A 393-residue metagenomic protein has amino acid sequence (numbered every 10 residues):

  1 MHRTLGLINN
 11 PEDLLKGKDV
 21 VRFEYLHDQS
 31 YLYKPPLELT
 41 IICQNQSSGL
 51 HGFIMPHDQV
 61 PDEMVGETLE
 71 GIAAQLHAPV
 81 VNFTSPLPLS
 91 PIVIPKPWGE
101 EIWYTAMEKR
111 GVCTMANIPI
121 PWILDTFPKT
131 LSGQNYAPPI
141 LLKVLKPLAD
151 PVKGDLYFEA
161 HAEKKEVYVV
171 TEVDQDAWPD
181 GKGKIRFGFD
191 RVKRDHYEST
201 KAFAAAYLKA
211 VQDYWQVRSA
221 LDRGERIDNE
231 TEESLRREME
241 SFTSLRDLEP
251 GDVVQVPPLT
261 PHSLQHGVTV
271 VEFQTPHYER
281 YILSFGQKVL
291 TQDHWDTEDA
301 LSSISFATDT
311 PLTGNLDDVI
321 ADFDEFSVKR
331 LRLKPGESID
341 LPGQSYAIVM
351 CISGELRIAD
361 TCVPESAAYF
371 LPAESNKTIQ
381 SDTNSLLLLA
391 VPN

Functional and structural regions predicted by a protein language model:
M1-P250, Q265-Y346: Active-site region of the double-stranded beta-helix
E163, V173-D176, T260-E279, C362-P364 (+1 more regions): Ligand-binding loop in jelly-roll beta-barrel domains
T243-Q255, I358-T378: Short acidic-glycine-tyrosine-enriched beta hairpin
D252, E337, S345, A367 (+2 more regions): Surface-exposed loop/turn positions
V256-P258, N315-L316: Glycine-rich, charged/polar anion/phosphate-binding loops that engage phosphate groups from diverse ligands
L331, G354, S366, S385: Hydrophobic, well-ordered secondary-structure elements that form the walls of internal hydrophobic environments
S338, A347, S353-A359: Short beta-strand segments in beta-sandwich/barrel cores
